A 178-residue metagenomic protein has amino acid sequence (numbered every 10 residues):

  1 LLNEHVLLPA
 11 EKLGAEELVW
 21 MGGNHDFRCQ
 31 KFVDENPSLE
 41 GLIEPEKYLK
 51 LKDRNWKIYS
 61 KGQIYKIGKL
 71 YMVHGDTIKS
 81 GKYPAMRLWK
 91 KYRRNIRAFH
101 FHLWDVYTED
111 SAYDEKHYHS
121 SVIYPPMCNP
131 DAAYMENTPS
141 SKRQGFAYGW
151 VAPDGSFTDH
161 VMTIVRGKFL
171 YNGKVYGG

Functional and structural regions predicted by a protein language model:
L1-K52: Core catalytic region of metal-dependent phosphoesterases/phosphodiesterases, especially metallo-beta-lactamase-like
L13, L51-D53, I67, K91 (+1 more regions): Short, well-ordered coil/turn elements that cap or connect secondary structure elements
E17, N55-K57, Y71, S120: Conserved beta-strand segments of alpha/beta enzyme cores
E17-N24, I58-Q63, H160-I164: Acidic carboxylate-rich catalytic motifs and surrounding loops in phosphoryl-/glycosyl-chemistry enzymes
N36-G68, F101, P126: Active-site-proximal loop/helix segment associated with metal-binding centers of metalloenzymes
G62-G68, T108-D110, F169: Short acidic-hydrophobic surface loop/beta-edge motif
K69-I164: Conserved beta-sheet core of the metallophosphoesterase superfamily
H160-G178: Polar, enzyme-active/binding microenvironments
